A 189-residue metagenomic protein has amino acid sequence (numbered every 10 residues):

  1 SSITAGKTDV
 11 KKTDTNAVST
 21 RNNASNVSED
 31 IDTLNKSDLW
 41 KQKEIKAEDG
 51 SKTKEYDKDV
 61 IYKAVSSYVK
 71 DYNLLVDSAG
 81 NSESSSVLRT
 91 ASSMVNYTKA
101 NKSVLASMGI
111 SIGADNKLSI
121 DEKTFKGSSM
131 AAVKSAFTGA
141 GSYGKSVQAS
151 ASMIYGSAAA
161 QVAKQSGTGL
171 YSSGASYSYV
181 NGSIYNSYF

Functional and structural regions predicted by a protein language model:
S1-F189: Polar, low-complexity export/assembly segments characteristic of proteins that are secreted or assemble on the cell
